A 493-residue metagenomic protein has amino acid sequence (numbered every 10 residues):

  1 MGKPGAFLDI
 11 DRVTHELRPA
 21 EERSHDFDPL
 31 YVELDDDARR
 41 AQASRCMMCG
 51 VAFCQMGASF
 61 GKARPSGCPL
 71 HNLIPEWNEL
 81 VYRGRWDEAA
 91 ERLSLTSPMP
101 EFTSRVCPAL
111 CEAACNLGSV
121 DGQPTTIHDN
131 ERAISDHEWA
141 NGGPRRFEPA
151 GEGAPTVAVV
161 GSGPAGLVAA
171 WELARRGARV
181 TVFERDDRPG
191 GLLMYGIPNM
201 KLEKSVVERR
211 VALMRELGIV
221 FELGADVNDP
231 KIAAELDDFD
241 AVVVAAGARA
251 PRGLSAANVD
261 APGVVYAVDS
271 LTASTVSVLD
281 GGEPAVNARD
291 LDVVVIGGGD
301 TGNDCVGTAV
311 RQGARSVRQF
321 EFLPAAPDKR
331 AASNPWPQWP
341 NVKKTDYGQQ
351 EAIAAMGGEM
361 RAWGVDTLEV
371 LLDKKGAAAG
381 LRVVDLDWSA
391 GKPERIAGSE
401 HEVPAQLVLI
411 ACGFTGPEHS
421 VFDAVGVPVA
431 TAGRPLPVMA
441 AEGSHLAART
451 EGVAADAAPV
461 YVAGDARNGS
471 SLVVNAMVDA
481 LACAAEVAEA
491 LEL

Functional and structural regions predicted by a protein language model:
G5-V32, A41-S44, P69-V81, R92-L93 (+8 more regions): Beta1-alpha1 glycine-rich phosphate/pyrophosphate-binding loop at the start of Rossmann-like nucleotide-binding domains
V13, R18, R23-D37, Q42-R45 (+2 more regions): C-terminal catalytic lobe of FAD-dependent flavoproteins
R40, S44-M56, A63-P149, R215 (+2 more regions): Glycine/serine-rich phosphate-binding loop and adjoining beta1-alpha1 elements at the start of nucleotide-handling
E88, G151, T156-V160, E208-A256 (+3 more regions): Feature captures the FAD/FMN-dependent oxidoreductase FAD-binding
G153-T156, G224, R289-D292, G364 (+1 more regions): Phosphate-coordination loops involved in phosphoryl transfer and adenosine-cofactor binding
D260-D290, S389-S470: FAD-site-proximal beta/loop scaffold in flavoenzymes
G302-G307, Q312, A463-L493: A conserved FAD-binding loop/helix module that cradles the flavin
Q319, G348-G380, L386, A397-S399: A glycine- and small/hydrophobic-rich beta-loop-beta segment that serves as a flexible "lid/hinge" or phosphate-binding
